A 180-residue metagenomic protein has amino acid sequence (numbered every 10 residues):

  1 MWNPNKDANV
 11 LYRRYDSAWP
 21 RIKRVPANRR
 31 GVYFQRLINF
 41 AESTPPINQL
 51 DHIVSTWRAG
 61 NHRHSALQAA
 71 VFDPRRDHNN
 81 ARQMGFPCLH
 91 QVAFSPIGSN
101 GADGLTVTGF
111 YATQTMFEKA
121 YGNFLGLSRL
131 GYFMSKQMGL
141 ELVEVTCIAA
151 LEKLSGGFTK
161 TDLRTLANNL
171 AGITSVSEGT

Functional and structural regions predicted by a protein language model:
M1-T180: Terminal, non-catalytic protein-protein interaction segments that mediate quaternary/complex assembly
